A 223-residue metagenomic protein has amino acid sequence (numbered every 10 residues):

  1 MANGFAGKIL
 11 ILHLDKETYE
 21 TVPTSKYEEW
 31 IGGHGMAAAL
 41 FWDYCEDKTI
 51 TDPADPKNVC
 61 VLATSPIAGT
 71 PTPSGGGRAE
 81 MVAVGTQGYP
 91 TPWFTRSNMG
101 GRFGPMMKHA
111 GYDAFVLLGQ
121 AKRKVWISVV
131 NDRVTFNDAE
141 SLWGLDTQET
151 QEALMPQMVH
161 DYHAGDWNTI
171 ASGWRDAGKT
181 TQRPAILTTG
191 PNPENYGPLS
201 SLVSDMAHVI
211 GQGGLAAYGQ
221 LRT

Functional and structural regions predicted by a protein language model:
M1-I31: N-terminal leader/transition segments
K8, C45-T51, R102-G104: Short secondary-structure capping/turn segments at boundaries of alpha-helices and beta-strands
E17, G69-T70, P193-Y196: Short, acidic Gly/Pro/Ser/Thr-rich loop/turn segments
P23-A54: Non-catalytic, usually N-terminal nucleic-acid engagement modules in DNA/RNA processing proteins
W42-R78, K179: Conserved oxyanion/phosphate-binding beta-strand-loop segments in alpha/beta enzyme cores
T72-Q87, T223: Residues forming anionic-ligand binding surfaces in small-molecule and nucleic-acid pockets of primarily soluble enzymes
V82-M99, F103-M107: Extracellular/luminal Protease-associated
W93-F94, G104-T223: Active-site cavity-forming subdomains of large catalytic enzyme subunits
